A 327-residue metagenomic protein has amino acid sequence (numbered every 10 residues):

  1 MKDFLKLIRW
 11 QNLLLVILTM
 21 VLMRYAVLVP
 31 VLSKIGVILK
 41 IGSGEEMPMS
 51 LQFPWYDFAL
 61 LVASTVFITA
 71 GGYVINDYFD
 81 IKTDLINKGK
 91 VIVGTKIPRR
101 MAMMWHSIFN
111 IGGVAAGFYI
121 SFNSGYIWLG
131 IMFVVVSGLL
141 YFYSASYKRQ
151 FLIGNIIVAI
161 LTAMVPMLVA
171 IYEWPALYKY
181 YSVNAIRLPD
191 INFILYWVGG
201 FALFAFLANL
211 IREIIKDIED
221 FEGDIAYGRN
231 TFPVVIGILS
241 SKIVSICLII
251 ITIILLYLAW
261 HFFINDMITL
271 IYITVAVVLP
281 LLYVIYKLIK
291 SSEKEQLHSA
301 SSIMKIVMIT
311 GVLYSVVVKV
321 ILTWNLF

Functional and structural regions predicted by a protein language model:
M1-F327: Multi-pass alpha-helical membrane architecture of UbiA-family and related isoprenoid/lipid prenyltransferases
